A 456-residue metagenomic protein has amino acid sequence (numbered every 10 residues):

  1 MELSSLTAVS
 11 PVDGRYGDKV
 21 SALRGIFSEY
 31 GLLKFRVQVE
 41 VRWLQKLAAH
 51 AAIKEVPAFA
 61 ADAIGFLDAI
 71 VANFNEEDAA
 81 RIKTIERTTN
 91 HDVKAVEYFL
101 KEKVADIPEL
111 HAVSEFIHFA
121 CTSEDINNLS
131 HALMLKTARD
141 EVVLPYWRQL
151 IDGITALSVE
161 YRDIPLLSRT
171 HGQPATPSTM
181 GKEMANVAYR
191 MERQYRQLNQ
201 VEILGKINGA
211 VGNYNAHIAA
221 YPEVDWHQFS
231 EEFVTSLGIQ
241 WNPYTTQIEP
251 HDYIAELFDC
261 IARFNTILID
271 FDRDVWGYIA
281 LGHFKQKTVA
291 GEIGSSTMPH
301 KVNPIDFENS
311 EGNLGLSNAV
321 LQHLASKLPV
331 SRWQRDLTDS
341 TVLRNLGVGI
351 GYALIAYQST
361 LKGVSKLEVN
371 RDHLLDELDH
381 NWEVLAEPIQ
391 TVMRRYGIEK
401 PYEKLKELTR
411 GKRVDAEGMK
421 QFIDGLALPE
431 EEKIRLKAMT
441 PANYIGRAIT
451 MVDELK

Functional and structural regions predicted by a protein language model:
M1-K34, I85-E86, G282-F284, S295-K456: Glycine-rich cofactor/substrate-binding loops
E2-H217, Y221-E232, G294, F307-N309 (+5 more regions): A helix-coil-helix interface module used to build multimeric assemblies and to scaffold catalytic/cofactor sites
R42-L47, F99, K103, A138 (+18 more regions): Generic, well-ordered alpha-helical scaffold segments in large soluble proteins
A105-H111, N199-E202, A280-H283, N318-Q322 (+1 more regions): Proline-centered turn/helix-capping motifs that create local helix->coil transitions or kinks
S123, I218-Y221, S236, W241-I248 (+4 more regions): A structural signal for small-residue-enriched, beta-sheet-centric alpha/beta enzyme cores and oligomeric scaffold folds
K136-L144, R148, T155, A185-A188 (+7 more regions): Short amphipathic alpha-helical segments with heptad-repeat character
Q194, Q240, T246-R332: Glycine-rich anion/phosphate-binding loop at the beta-strand->alpha-helix junction
